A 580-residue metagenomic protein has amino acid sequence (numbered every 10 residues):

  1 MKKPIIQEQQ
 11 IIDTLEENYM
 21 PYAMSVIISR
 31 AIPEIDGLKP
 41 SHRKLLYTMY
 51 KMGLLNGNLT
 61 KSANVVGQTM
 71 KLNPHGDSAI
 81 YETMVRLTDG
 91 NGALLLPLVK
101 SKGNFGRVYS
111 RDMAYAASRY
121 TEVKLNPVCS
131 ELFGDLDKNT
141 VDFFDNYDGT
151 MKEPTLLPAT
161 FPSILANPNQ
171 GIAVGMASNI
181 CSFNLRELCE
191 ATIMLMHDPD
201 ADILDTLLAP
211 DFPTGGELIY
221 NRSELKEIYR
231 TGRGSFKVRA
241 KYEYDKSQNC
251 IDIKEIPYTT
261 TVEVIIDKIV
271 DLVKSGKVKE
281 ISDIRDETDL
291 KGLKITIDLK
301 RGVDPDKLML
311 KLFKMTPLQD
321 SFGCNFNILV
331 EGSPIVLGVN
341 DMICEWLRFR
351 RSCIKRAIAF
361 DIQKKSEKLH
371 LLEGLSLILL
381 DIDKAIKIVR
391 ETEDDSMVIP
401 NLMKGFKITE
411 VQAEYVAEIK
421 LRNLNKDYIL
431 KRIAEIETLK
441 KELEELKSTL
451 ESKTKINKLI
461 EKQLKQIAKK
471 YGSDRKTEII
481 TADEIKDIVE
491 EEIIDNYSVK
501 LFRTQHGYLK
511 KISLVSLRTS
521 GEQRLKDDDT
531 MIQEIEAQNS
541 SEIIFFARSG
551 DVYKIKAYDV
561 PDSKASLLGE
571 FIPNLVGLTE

Functional and structural regions predicted by a protein language model:
M1-G232, K294-T296, D528-D529, F546 (+1 more regions): Catalytic phosphate-handling regions of large nucleic-acid enzymes and associated NTPases
K2-I6, Q10, P127, Q170-I172 (+1 more regions): C-terminal interaction appendages of subunits in large macromolecular complexes
